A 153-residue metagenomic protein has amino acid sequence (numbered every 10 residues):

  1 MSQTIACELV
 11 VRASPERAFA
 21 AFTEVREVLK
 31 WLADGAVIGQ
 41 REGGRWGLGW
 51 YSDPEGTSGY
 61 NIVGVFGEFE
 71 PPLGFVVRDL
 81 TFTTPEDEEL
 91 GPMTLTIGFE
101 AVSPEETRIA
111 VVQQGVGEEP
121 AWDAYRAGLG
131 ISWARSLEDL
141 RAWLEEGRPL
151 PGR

Functional and structural regions predicted by a protein language model:
M1-P15: Terminal, regulation- and interaction-focused segments at domain boundaries
A6, R26-N61, P151-R153: Short beta-edge strand/loop motif at the mouth of beta-sheet-based domains
C7-L9, N61-E68, M93-A101: Hydrophobic/aromatic beta-strand elements that line small-molecule binding cavities or substrate pockets in beta-rich
R12-W31: Amphipathic alpha-helical segments
P15-E16, G39, G67-G74, G98-R108: A short, structured loop/turn motif at beta-sheet edges
A18-F19, V28, W46-L48, F66 (+4 more regions): Hydrophobic pocket/interface hotspot
T84-A134, G152: Beta-strand/loop substructures that line and gate deep hydrophobic ligand-binding cavities in soluble
A142-R153: Short, highly charged C-terminal tails/helix-capping segments
